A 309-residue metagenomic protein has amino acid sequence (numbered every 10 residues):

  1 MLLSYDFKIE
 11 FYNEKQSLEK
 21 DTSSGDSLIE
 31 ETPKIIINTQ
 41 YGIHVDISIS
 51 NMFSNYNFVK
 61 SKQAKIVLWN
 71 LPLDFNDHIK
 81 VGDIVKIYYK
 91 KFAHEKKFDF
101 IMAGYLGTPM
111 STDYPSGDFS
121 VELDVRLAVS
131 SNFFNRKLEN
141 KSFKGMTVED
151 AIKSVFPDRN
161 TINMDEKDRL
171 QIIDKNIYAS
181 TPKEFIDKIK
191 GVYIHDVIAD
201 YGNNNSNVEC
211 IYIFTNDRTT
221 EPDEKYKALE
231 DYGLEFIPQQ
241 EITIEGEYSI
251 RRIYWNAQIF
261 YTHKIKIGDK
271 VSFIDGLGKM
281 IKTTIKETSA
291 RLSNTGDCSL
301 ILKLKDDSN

Functional and structural regions predicted by a protein language model:
M1-D124, Y254: Assembly/oligomerization scaffold segments
I47-H78, T215-N309: An acidic/polar, Gly/Ser/Thr-rich interaction patch typically located in mid-to-C-terminal regions of proteins
L73-F75, T112, V192-V197, R291-S293: Short beta-strands and strand-coil junctions in structured, solvent-facing domains, enriched
N76-Y88, F134-F143, K266-I274: Extended Gly/Ser/Thr-rich low-complexity repeat segments, especially those forming or decorating extracellular
I101, D113-N132, D158-E245: Short beta-strand-centered interaction patches in the first periplasmic/extracellular domains of large envelope
S116-K137, D297-N309: Short solvent-exposed strand/turn elements
G145-I162: Glycine-rich, acidic and aromatic/proline-enriched surface loops and short helix-turn segments that act as binding
E149-K153, K183-I186, R252, I265: Extracytoplasmic/secreted envelope proteins and their assembly/folding machinery, especially bacterial periplasmic
